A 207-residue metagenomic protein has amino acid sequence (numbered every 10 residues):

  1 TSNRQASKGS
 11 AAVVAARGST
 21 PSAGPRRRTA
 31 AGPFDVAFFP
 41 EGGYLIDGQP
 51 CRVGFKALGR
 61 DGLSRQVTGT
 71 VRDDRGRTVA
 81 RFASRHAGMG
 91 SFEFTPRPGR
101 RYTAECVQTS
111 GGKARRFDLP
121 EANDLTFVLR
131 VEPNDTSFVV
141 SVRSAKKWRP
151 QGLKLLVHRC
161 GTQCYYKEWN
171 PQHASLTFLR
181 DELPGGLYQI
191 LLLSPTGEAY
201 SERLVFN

Functional and structural regions predicted by a protein language model:
T1-N207: N-terminal, cleavable Sec-dependent signal peptides of secreted/periplasmic/extracellular proteins
